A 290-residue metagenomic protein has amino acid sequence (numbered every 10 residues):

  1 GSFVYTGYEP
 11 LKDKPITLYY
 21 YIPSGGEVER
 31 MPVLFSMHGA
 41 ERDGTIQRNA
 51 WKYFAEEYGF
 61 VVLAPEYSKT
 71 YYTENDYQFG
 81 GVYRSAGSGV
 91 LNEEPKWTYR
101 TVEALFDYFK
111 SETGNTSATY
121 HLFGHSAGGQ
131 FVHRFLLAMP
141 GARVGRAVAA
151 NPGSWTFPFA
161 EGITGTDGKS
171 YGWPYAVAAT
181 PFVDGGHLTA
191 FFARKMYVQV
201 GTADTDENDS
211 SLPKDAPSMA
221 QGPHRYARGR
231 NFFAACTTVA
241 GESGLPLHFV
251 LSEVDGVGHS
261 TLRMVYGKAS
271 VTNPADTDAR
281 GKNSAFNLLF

Functional and structural regions predicted by a protein language model:
G1-V33, I46, E57-Y58, G87-V90 (+7 more regions): A domain-start/cap signature at the N-terminus of enzymes
K12-K14, L91-V102, D167-W173, H224-R230 (+1 more regions): Phosphate/oxyanion-binding active-site loops and adjacent basic polyanion-contact surfaces
K14-Y19, E29-T119, Q130: Serine-hydrolase catalytic machinery in alpha/beta-hydrolase-like enzymes
R30-M31, T45-N49, T73-Y77, H133-L136 (+3 more regions): Short, solvent-exposed loop/turn and secondary-structure capping segments
F35-M37, A150, V200, V254: Alpha/beta-hydrolase
E66-T70, G153, V257: Short beta-to-alpha linker loops that shape the active-site pocket of alpha/beta-hydrolase fold enzymes
R146-T238: The feature captures the conserved acid-bearing segment of alpha/beta-hydrolase catalytic domains
Q199, S210-P213, A227-F290: C-terminal catalytic histidine-bearing segment of alpha/beta-hydrolase fold enzymes
